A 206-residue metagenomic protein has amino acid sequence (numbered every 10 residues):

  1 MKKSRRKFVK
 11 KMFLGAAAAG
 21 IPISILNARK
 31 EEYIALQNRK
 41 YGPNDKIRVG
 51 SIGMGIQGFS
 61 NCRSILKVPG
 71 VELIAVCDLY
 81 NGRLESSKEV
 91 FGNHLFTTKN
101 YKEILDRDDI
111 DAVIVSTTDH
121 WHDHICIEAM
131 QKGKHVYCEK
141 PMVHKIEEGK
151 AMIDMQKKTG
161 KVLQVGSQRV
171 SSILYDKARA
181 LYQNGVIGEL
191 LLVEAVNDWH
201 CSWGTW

Functional and structural regions predicted by a protein language model:
M1-A16: N-terminal secretory signal peptides and thylakoid transit peptides that target proteins across membranes
G15-F91, S172, Y182: N-terminal Rossmann-like dinucleotide-binding module
G53, T159-Q164, R169-W206: Predominantly a Rossmann-like dinucleotide-binding segment in NAD(P)-dependent oxidoreductases
S60-S64, S86-E89, H124-E128, G149 (+2 more regions): Short, solvent-exposed loop/turn and secondary-structure capping segments
G70, D109, V186-E189: Glycine-centered tight turns that cap/initiate beta-strands
L95-N100: Conserved SAM-binding strand-loop segment of SAM-dependent methyltransferases
V113-I114: N-terminal Rossmann-like NAD(P) cofactor-binding module of classical short-chain dehydrogenase/reductase
T118-D119, D123-S171, G185: Beta-strand-loop-alpha-helix segment that lines the small-molecule cofactor/substrate pocket of alpha/beta enzymes
